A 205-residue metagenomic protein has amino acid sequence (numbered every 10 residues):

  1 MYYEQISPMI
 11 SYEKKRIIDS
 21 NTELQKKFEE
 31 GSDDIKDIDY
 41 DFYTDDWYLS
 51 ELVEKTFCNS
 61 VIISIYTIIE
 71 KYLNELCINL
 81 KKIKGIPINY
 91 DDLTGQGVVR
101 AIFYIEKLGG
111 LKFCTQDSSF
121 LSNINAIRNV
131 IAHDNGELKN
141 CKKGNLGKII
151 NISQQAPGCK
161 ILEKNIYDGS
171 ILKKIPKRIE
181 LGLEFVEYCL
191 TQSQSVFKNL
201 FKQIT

Functional and structural regions predicted by a protein language model:
M1-I63, K71, T115-S122, A126 (+2 more regions): Extended intrinsically disordered or low-complexity regions, especially N/C-terminal cytosolic tails and loops, rather
D33, G97-V99, L138, K160: Compositionally biased, intrinsically disordered low-complexity regions
L73-A126, H133-D134: Short non-catalytic regulatory patches outside canonical folded cores
I78-N79, L138, Q203: Generic macromolecular interface patches on structured domains
N89-D92, K139, N151, G182: Poly-acidic low-complexity segments
V130-H133, S195: Short basic/hydrophobic patches in alpha-helices and adjacent helix-turn junctions that form amphipathic surface motifs
H133-G147: Short conserved catalytic/interaction loops centered on acidic-Pro-aromatic/His motifs
